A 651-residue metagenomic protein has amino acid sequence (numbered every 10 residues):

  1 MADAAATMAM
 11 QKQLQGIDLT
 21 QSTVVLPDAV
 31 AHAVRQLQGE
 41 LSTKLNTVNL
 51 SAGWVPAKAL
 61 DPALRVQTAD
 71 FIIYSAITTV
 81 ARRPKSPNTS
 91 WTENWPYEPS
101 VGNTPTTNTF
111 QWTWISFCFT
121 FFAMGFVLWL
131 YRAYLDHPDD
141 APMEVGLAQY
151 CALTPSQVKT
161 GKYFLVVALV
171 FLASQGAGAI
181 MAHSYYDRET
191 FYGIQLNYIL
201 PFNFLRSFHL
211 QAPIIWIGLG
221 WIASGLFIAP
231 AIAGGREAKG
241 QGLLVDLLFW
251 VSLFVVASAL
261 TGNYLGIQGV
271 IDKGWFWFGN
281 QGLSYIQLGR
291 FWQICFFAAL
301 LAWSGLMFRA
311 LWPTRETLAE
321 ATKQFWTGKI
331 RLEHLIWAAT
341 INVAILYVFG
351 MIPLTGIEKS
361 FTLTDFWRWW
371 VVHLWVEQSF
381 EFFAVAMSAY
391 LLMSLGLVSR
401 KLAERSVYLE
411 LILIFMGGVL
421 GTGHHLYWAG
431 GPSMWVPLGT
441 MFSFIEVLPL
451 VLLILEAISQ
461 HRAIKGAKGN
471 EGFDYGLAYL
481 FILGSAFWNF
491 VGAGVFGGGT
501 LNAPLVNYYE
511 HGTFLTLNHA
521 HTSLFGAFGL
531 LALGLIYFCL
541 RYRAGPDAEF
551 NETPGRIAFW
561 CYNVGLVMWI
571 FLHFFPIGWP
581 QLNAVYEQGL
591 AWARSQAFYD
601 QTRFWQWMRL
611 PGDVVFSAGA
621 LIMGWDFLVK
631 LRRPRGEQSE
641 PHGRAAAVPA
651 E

Functional and structural regions predicted by a protein language model:
M1-T106: Soluble extramembrane regions of membrane proteins in the secretory/endomembrane system
S51, P62-L64, T68, I73-Y74 (+14 more regions): Hydrophobic cores of alpha-helical transmembrane segments in multi-pass integral membrane proteins
T89-V101, A141-C151, Q596-A597: Membrane-proximal N-terminal segments immediately preceding the first transmembrane helix
H137-T160, E316-I330, A463-D474, P546-F550 (+1 more regions): Membrane-interfacial, low-structure loops and terminal tails that flank and connect transmembrane helices in multi-pass
D139-Q149, Q195-L205, L226-V245, I271-F278 (+1 more regions): Flexible loop linkers connecting adjacent transmembrane helices in multi-pass alpha-helical membrane transporters
F191-N197, V270-G282, T362-R368, N507-Y509 (+1 more regions): Membrane-interfacial helical/loop segments at transmembrane boundaries in membrane proteins
F278-G289, L363-V372, G431-F442, G512-L517: Non-cytosolic membrane-interface motifs at loop->transmembrane helix junctions
A319-G328, T362-R368, H373, G396-V407 (+3 more regions): Hydrophobic, small-residue-rich membrane helices and short re-entrant helix-turn-helix hairpins that build
